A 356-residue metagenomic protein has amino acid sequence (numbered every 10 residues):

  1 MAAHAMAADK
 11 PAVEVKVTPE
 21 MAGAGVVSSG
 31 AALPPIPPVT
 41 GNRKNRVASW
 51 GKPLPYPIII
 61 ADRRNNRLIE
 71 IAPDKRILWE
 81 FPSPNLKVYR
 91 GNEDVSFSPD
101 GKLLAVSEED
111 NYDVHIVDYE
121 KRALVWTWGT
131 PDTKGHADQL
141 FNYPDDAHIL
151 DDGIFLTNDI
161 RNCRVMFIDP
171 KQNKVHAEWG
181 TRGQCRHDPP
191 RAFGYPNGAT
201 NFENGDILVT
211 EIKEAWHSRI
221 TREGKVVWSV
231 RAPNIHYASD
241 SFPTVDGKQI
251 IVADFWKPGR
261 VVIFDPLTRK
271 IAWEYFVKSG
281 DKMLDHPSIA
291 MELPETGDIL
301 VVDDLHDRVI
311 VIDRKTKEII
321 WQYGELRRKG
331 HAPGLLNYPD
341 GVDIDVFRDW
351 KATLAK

Functional and structural regions predicted by a protein language model:
A5-A7: Boundary at the C-terminal end of the N-terminal hydrophobic targeting segment
K10-K356: Histidine-/acidic-rich catalytic cores in large beta-rich domains
